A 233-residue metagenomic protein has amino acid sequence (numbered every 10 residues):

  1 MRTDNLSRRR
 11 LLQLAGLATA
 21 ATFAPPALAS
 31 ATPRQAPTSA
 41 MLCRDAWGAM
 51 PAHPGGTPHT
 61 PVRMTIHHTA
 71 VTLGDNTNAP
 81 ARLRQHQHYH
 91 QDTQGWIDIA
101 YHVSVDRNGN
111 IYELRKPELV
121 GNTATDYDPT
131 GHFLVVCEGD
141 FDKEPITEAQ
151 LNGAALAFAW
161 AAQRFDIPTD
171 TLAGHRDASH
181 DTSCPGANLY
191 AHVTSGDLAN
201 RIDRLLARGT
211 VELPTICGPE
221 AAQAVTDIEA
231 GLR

Functional and structural regions predicted by a protein language model:
R2-S7, Q13-G16, A24, L28-T69 (+3 more regions): Basic/polar, cationic surfaces and motifs that engage anionic cell-wall and phosphate/carboxylate ligands
H59-T93: Active-site acidic/histidine clusters and adjacent loop/turn architecture that either coordinate catalytic ions
H90-Q91, V120-N122: Short secondary-structure capping micro-motifs at structural edges
T93-Q94, A124-D126: Short Gly/Pro-enriched turn/cap motifs at secondary-structure boundaries
G95-I97, R107: Glycine-/small-residue-enriched capping loops at alpha/beta junctions
D98-A100, P168-T169: Flexible, glycine/charged-enriched surface loops at secondary-structure junctions
